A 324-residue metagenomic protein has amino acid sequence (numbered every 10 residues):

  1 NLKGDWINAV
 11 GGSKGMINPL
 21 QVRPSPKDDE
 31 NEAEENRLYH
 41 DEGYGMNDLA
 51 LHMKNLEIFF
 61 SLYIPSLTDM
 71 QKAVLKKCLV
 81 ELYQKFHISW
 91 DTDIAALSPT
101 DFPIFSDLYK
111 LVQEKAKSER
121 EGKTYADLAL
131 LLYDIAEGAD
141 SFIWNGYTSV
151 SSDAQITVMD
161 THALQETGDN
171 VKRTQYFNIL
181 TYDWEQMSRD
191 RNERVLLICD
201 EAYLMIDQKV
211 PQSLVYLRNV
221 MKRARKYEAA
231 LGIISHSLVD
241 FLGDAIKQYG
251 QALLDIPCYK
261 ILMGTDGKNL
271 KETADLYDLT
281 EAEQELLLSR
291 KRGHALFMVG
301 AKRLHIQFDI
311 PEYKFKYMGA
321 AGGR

Functional and structural regions predicted by a protein language model:
N1-K14, N18-A229, K247, L286 (+1 more regions): P-loop NTPase motor domains
D5-N8, A230-I234, K260-G264: Short hydrophobic alpha-helical runs that function as membrane-insertion/retention elements
A163, Y203, S237-V239, G267: Active-site-proximal loop/turn and secondary-structure-junction residues that shape catalytic pockets, frequently
D190, F241-R324: C-terminal regions of RecA-like/P-loop NTPase motor modules
A224-F241: Sensor-1/coupling segment of RecA-like P-loop NTPase cores
